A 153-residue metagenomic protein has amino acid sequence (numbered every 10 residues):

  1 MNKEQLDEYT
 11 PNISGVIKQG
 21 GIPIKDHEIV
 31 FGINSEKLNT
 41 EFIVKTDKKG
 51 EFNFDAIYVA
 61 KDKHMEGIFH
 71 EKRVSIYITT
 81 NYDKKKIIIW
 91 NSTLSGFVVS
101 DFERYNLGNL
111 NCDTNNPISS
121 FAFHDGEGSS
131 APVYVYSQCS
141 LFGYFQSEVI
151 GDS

Functional and structural regions predicted by a protein language model:
M1-Q5, Y9, E66-S153: Feature of secretome-associated and extracellular-like proteins
Y9-G20: Beta-strand-rich structural segments
I13, H27, F42, V74: Residue-level detector of short, conserved catalytic/binding motifs and their immediate flanks
G15, T40-K61: Glycine-centered loop-to-beta-strand initiation motif
K18-I24, D47-K49, T80-K84: A short, structured loop/turn motif at beta-sheet edges
G20-N34: Short, ordered, surface-exposed loop/turn motifs in non-cytosolic proteins
G32, D47, D55-I57, T79 (+1 more regions): A structural detector for beta-sheet-dominated domains
N34-T40: Short beta-strand and strand-turn-strand segments in soluble, beta-rich domains
